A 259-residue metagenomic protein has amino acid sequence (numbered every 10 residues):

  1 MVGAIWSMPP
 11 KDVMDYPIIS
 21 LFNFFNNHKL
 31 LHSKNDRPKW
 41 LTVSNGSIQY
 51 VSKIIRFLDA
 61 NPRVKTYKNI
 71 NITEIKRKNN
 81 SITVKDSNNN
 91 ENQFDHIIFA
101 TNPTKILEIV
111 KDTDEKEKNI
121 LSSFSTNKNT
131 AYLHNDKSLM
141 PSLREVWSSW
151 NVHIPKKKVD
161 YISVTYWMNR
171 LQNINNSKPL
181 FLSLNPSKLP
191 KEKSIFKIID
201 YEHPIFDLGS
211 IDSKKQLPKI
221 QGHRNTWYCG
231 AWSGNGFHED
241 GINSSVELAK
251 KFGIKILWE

Functional and structural regions predicted by a protein language model:
M1-T73: Active-site/ligand-binding neighborhood in enzyme catalytic cores
A4-P10, I106-E108, E192, G236-H238: Short catalytic/ligand-binding loop motif for oxyanion handling, primarily in non-cytosolic enzymes, centered on
N45-S52, T104, N243-V246: A structural signal for well-ordered alpha-helical segments within the folded catalytic domains of diverse enzymes
F57, D112, K251, K255: Active-site catalytic microenvironments for nucleophilic, acid-base chemistry
T66-K68, F99, Y228: A structural signal for the hydrophobic beta-strands that form the central parallel beta-sheet of Rossmann-like
N69-N71, S87, C229: Conserved beta-strand termini and adjacent loop/short-helix elements that scaffold enzyme active sites in alpha/beta
T73-E202: Mid-domain catalytic core of redox enzymes that form a hydrophobic substrate pocket/lid adjacent to a catalytic redox
V159-E259: Conserved flavin/dinucleotide-binding core of flavoenzymes
